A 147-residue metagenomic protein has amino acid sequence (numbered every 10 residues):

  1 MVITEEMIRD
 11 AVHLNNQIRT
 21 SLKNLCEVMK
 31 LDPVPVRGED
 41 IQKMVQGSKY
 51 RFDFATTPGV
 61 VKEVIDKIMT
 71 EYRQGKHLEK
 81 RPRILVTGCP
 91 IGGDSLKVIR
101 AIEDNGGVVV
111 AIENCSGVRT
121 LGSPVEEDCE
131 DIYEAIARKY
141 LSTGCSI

Functional and structural regions predicted by a protein language model:
M1-P124: A charged, amphipathic alpha-helical module
A111-I147: Flexible internal linker/loop segments at domain or repeat junctions
